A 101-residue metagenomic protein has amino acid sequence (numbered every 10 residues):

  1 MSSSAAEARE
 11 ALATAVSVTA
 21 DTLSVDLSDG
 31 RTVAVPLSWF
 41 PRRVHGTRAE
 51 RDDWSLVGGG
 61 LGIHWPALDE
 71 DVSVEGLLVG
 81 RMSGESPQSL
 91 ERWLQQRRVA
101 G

Functional and structural regions predicted by a protein language model:
M1-G101: Motif-centric detector for short Cys/His coordination patterns
